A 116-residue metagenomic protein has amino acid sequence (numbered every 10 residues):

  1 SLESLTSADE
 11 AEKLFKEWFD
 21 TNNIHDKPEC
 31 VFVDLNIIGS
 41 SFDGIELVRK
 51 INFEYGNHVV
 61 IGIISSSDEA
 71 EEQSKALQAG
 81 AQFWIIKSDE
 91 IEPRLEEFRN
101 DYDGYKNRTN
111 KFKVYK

Functional and structural regions predicted by a protein language model:
S1-L14: Short hydrophobic/Thr-rich beta-strand motif most characteristic of the beta2 strand and flanking loop of CheY-like
S4, I37-S41: Residue-level signal for the "D+5" position in two-component response regulator receiver
F19-I37: Active-site beta3 strand of CheY-like receiver
F42, E46, S67-I85, D89 (+1 more regions): Alpha4 helix (beta4-alpha4-beta5 surface) of REC/receiver domains from two-component response regulators
F42-N57: Short amphipathic alpha-helix used as the core "switch/output" element in two-component signaling
I63-I64: Hydrophobic/aromatic residues positioned on beta-strands within the core alpha/beta folds
E92-K116: CheY-like receiver
